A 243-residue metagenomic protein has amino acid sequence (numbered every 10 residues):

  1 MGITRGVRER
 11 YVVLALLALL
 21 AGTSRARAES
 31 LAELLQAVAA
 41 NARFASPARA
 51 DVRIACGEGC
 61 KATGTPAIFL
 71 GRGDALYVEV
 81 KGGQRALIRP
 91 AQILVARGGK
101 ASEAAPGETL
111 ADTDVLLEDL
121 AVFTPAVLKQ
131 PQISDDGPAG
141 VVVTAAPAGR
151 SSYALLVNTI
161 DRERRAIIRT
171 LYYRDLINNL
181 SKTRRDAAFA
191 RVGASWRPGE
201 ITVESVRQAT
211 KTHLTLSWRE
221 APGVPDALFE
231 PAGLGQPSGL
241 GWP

Functional and structural regions predicted by a protein language model:
G2-V13: Bacterial N-terminal signal peptides that target proteins for export
V13-A21: Bacterial N-terminal signal peptides
S24-A28: Sec/Tat signal peptide C-region and signal peptidase I cleavage site
E29-G98: N-terminal mature ectodomain segment of secretory-pathway/periplasmic proteins
E29-L35, R43-F44, Q84, I88-L156 (+2 more regions): Flexible, processing/modification-adjacent segments and terminal tails in exported/periplasmic/extracellular proteins
G59-A62, E79-V80, A126, S151-Y153 (+1 more regions): Short solvent-exposed loop/turn micro-motifs enriched in small/polar/acidic residues
T63-A67, L87-A91, A101-E108, V157 (+2 more regions): Short amphipathic beta-strand/extended segments with alternating polar/hydrophobic composition
D136-E230: Gly/Pro-enriched, hydrophobic low-complexity segments that function as extracytoplasmic propeptides/linkers
